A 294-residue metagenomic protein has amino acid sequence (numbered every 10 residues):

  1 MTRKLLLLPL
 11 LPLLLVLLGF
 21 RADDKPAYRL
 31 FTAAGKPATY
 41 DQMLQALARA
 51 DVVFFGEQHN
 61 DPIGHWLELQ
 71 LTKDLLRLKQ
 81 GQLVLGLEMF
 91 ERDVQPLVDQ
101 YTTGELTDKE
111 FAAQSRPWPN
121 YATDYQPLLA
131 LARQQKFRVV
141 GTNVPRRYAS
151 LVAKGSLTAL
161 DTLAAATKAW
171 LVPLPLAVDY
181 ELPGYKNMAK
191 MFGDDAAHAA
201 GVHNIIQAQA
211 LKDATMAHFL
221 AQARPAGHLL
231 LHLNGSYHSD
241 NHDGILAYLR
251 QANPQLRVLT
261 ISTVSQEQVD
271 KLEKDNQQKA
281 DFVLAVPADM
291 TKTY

Functional and structural regions predicted by a protein language model:
M1-P9: Bacterial N-terminal signal peptides that target proteins for export
L10, L17-A50: N- or domain-start disorder-to-order transition segments that initiate the globular core
G35-K36, Y40-L76: Zymogen propeptides
Q58-P62, F90-V94, P145-A149, S236-S239 (+1 more regions): Solvent-exposed loop/turn segments at secondary-structure junctions within structured extracellular/periplasmic domains
D61-W66, K73-R77, Q82-V84, R92-Y101: Membrane-embedded segments
V84-F90, L259-T263: Short internal beta-strands
P96-A223: A substrate-binding/cap region within the structured catalytic cores of diverse enzymes
T215-R224, H228, H238-Y294: C-terminal regions of proteins
